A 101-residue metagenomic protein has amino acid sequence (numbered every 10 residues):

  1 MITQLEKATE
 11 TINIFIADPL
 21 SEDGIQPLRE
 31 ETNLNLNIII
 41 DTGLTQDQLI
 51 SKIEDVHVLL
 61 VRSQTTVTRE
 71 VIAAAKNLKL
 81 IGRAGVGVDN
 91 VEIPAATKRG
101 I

Functional and structural regions predicted by a protein language model:
M1-V56: N-terminal glycine-/charge-rich "phosphate-binding" loop or analogous flexible N-terminal tail
I38-D41, V56-I101: Phosphate/diphosphate ligand-binding glycine-rich loop within oxidoreductases
